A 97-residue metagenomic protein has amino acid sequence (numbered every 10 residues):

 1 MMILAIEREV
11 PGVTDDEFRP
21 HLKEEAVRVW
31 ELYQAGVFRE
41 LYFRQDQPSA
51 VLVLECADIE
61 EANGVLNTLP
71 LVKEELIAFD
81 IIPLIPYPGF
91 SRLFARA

Functional and structural regions predicted by a protein language model:
M1-A97: Conserved, structured core segments of small domains
